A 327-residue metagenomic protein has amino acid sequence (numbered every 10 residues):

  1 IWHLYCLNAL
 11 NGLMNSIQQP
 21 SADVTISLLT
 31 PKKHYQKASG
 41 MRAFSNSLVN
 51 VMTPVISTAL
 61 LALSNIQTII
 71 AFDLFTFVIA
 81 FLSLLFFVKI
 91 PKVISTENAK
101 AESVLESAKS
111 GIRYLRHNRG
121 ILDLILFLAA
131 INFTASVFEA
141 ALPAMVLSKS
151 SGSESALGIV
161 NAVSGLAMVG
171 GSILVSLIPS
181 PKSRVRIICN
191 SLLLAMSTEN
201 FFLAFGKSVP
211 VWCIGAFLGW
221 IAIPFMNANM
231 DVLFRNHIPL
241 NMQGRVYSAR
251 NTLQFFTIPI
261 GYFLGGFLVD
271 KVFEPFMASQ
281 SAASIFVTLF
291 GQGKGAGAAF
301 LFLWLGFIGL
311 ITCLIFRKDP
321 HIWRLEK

Functional and structural regions predicted by a protein language model:
I1, N65, K109, R116 (+3 more regions): C-terminal transmembrane bundle of multi-pass solute transporters/carriers
H3-N11, D73, I214-G215: Alpha-helical transmembrane segments
Y5-P54: Cytoplasmic helix-loop-helix junction between adjacent transmembrane helices in 12-TM secondary transporters
L13-S21, N46-S47, P54-V55, F87 (+3 more regions): Small-residue-rich midsections of specific transmembrane alpha-helices
M14, Q18, F75-S95, T312-D319: C-terminal membrane-cytosol helix-exit motif in multi-pass small-molecule transporters
N46-L85: Helix-loop-helix hairpin linking two adjacent transmembrane segments in secondary transporters
K89-L126: Juxtamembrane intracellular "pre-TM" segments in multi-pass secondary transporters
